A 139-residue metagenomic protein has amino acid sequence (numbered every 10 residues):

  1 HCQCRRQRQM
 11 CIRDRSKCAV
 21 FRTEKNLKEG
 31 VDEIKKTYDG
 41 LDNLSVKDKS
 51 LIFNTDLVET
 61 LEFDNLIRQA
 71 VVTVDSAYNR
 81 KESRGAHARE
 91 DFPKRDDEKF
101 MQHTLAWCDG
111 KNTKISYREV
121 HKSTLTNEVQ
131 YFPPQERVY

Functional and structural regions predicted by a protein language model:
H1, K25, E29-D32, L61 (+1 more regions): Conserved active-site and cofactor/substrate-binding residues in soluble primary-metabolism enzymes
H1-I12: Single conserved hydrophobic/aromatic residue that forms the stacking wall/gate of nucleotide- or nucleobase-binding
R15-C18, N43, K47: General structural signal for alpha-helix termini and helix-helix connectors
S16, V20-T23, L27-G30, K36: Intrinsically disordered, low-complexity Ser/Thr-enriched
I34-T37, L41, A70: Amphipathic alpha-helices that form helix-helix packing interfaces
V46-Y139: C-terminal amphipathic alpha-helical interaction region
